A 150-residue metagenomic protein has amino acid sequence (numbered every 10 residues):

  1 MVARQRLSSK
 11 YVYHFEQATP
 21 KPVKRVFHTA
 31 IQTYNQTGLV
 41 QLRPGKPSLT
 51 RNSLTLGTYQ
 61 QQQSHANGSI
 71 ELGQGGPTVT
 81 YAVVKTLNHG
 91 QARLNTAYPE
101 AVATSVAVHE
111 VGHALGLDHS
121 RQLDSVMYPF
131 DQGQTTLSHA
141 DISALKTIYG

Functional and structural regions predicted by a protein language model:
M1-Y13, A18-P22: Disordered inhibitory propeptide/activation segment of secreted metzincin zinc metalloprotease zymogens, centered on
S9-Y11, N52, G90, L123: A generic secondary-structure signal marking the coil-to-beta-strand transition
Y13, L54-T58, M127: Generic preference for hydrophobic
K24-V108: Metzincin-family zinc-dependent endopeptidase catalytic domain
G76-V102, L117-G150: Metalloprotease/metallohydrolase-associated module, dominated by Zn2+-dependent proteases
A107, V111-G116: Active-site His/Glu-centered metal-binding helix of metallohydrolases
